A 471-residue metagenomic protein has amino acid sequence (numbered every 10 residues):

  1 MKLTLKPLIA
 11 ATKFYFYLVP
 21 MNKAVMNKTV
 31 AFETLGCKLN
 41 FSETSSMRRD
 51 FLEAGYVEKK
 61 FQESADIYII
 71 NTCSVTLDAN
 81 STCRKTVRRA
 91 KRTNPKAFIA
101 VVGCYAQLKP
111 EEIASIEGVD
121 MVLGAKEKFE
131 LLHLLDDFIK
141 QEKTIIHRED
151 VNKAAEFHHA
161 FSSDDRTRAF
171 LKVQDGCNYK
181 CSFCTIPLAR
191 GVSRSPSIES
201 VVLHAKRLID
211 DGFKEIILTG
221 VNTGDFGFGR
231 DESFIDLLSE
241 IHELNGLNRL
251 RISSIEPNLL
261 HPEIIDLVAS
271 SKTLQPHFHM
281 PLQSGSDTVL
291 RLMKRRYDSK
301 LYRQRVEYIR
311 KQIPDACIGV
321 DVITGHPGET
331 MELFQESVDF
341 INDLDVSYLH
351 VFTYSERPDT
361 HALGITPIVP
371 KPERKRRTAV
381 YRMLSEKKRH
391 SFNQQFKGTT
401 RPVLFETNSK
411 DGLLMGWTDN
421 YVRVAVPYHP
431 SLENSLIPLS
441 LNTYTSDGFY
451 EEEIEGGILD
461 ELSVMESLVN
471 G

Functional and structural regions predicted by a protein language model:
K2-L8: Extreme N-terminal basic, low-complexity initiation segments that serve as generic localization/processing leaders
I9, K13-Y17, N22: Short, positively charged and aromatic/hydrophobic N-terminal segments
V19-D225, E263, F278, K300-K311 (+5 more regions): Proteins enriched for Cys/Gly/acidic motifs involved in redox and nucleic-acid/cofactor modification
A79-S81, V192-E199, G227-E232, L292-R295 (+3 more regions): Short, solvent-exposed loop/turn segments at secondary-structure boundaries
I99-A100, L108-K109, D210-E332: Conserved SAM/AdoMet-binding glycine-rich loop
M280, D321, I341, L349 (+3 more regions): Hydrophobic, well-ordered secondary-structure elements that form the walls of internal hydrophobic environments
E329, D345-V346: Contiguous mid-protein beta-loop-alpha structural module that forms a pocket-lining wall or clamp of enzyme active
G364-G471: Terminal RNA-binding accessory module
